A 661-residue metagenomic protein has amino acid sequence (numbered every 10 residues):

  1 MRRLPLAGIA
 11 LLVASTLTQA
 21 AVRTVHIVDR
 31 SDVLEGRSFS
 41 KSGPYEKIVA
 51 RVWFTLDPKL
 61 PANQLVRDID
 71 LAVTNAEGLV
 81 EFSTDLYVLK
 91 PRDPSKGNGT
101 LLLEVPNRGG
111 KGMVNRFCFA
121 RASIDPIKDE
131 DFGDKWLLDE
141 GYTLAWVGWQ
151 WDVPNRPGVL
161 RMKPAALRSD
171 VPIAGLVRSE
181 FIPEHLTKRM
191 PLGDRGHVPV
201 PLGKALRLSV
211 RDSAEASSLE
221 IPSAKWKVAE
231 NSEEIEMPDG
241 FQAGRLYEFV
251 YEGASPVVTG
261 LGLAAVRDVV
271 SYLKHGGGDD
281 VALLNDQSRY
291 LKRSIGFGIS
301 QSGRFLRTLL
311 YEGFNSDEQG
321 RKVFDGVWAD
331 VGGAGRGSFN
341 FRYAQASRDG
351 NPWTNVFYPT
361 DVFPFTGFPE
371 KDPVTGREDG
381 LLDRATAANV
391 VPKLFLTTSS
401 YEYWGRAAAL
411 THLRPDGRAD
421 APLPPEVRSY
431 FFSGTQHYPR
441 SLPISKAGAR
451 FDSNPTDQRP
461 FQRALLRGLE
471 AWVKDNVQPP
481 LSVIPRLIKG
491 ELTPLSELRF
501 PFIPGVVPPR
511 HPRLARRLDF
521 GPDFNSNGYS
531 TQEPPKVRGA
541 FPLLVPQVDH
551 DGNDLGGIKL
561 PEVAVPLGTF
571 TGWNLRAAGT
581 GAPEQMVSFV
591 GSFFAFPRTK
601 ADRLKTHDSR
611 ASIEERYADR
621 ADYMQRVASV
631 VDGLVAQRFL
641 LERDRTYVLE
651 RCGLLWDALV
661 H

Functional and structural regions predicted by a protein language model:
M1-G8: Bacterial N-terminal signal peptides that target proteins for export
A14-L17: N-terminal signal peptide c-region/cleavage motif recognized by signal peptidases
A21-H661: C-terminal His-loop and adjacent cap/lid subdomain of alpha/beta-hydrolase
